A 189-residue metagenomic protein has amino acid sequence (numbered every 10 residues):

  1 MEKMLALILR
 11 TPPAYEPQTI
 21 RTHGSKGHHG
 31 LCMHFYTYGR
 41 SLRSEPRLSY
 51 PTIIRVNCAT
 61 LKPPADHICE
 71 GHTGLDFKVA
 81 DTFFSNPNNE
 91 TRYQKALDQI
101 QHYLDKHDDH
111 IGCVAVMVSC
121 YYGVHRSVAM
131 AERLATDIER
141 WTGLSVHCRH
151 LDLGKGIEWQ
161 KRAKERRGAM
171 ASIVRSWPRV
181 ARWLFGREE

Functional and structural regions predicted by a protein language model:
M1-L31, A163-E189: Eukaryotic N-terminal low-complexity, Ser/Thr- and Lys/Arg-rich leader segments that predominantly function as
A6-L9, P13-L75: Glycine-rich, flexible N-terminal cofactor/catalytic loop recognition
Y50, V56-K78, I111-A115, E165-S172 (+2 more regions): Long, low-complexity, compositionally biased intrinsically disordered regions
D66-C113: Helix-loop module immediately N-terminal to the HCX5R catalytic loop in PTP-like cysteine phosphatase domains
V79, F84, N88, Y122 (+3 more regions): Catalytic core of IPPT-family isopentenyl/dimethylallyl transferases that prenylate adenosine-containing substrates
Y103-K106, V124, V146-R149: Recognition helices and adjacent regulatory flanks at domain boundaries
D109-I138: Catalytic cysteine-centered active loop of the rhodanese-like fold, especially the PTP/DSP P-loop
E132, T136, R140-R182: Cysteine-dependent PTP/DSP-like catalytic domain, specifically the C-terminal lobe
